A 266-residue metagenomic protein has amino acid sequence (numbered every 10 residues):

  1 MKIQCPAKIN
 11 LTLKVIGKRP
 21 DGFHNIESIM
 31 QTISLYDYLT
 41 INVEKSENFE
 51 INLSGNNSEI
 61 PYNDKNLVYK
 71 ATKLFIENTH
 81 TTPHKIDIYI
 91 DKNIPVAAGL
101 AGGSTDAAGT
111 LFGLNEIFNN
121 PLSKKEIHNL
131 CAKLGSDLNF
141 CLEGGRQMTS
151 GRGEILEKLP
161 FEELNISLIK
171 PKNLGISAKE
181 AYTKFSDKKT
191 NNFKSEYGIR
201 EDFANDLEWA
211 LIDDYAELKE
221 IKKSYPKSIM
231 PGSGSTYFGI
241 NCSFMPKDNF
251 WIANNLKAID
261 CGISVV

Functional and structural regions predicted by a protein language model:
M1-A98, E116-K125, E154, F161: ATP-binding N-lobe of GHMP and related small-molecule kinases
K2-Q4, T12-S28, N120-K227, I240-V266: ATP-dependent small-molecule kinase catalytic core of the GHMP/sugar-kinase superfamily and closely related
P6, K85, G144, M230-S235: Short Gly/Ser/Thr- and Asp/Glu-enriched loop/turn motifs at secondary-structure junctions
L11, L39, V68, F75 (+5 more regions): Residue-level signal for inorganic ion chemistry
E47-P61, T110, A132, E196-A204: Short, basic/glycine-rich phosphate-binding loops at helix/coil junctions that contact nucleotide phosphates
S54-N56, D91, E143, P231 (+1 more regions): Conserved beta-strand termini and adjacent loop/short-helix elements that scaffold enzyme active sites in alpha/beta
L67-L74, D106-G109, G113, L130: Generic beta-strand or strand-like secondary-structure segments
Y89-F118, S136, K227-N241: Glycine/serine-rich anion-binding loops at beta->alpha junctions that coordinate negatively charged ligand groups
